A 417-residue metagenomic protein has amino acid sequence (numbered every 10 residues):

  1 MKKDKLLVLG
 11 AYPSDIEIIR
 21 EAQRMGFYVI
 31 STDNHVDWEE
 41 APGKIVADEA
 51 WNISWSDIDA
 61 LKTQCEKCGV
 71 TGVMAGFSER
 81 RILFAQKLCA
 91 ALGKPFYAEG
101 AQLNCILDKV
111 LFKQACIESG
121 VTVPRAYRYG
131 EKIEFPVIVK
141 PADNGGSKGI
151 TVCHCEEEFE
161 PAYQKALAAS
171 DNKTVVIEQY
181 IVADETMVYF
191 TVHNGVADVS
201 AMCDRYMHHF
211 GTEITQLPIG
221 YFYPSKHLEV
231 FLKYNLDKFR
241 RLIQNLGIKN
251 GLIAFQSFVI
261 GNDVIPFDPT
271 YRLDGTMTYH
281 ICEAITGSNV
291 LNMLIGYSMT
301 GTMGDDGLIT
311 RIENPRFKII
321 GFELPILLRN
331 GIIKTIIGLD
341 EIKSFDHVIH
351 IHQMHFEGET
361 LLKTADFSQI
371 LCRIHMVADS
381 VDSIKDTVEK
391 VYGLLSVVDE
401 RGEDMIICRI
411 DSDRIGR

Functional and structural regions predicted by a protein language model:
M1-E99, G301-G304, T310, H355-Q369 (+1 more regions): ATP-binding N-terminal substructure of ATP-dependent carboxylate-amine bond-forming enzymes
L103-V176, V182, H193-G195, Y221-D237 (+3 more regions): Active-site nucleotide/adenylate-binding loops and adjacent lid/helix of ATP-dependent enzymes
T151, Q179, P224, E283 (+1 more regions): Short, well-ordered beta-strand elements within core beta-sheets of diverse protein domains
H154, F190, I326-R329, I374-S380: Short beta-strand-to-loop capping motifs
E178, K249-G261, D306-T310, I406-D411: A short glycine-rich, hydrophobically flanked beta-strand micro-motif that places a catalytic Asp/Glu for divalent metal
Q179-V182, F190-I248, L252, V259 (+2 more regions): ATP-dependent carboxylate/phosphate-activation module, predominantly the ATP-grasp catalytic core and closely related
I253, I342-T360: A structural supersecondary motif
M303-D346: A glycine-rich beta-turn/hairpin centered on an aromatic-Pro dipeptide
